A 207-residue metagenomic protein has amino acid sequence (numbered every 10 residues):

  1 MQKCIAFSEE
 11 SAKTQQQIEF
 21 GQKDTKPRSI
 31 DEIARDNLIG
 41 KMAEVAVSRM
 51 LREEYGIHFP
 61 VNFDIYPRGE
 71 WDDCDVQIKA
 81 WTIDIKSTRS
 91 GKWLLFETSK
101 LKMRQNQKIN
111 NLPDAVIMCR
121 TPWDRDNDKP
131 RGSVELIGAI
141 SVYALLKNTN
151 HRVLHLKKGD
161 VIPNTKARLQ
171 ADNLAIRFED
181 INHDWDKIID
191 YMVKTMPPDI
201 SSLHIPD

Functional and structural regions predicted by a protein language model:
M1-C74, K86-D207: Nucleic-acid endonuclease domains
V76-K79: Active-site beta-strand termini and strand-to-loop segments that position acidic
T82-D84: Short hydrophobic-acidic sequence motifs that mark active-site Asp/Glu residues
